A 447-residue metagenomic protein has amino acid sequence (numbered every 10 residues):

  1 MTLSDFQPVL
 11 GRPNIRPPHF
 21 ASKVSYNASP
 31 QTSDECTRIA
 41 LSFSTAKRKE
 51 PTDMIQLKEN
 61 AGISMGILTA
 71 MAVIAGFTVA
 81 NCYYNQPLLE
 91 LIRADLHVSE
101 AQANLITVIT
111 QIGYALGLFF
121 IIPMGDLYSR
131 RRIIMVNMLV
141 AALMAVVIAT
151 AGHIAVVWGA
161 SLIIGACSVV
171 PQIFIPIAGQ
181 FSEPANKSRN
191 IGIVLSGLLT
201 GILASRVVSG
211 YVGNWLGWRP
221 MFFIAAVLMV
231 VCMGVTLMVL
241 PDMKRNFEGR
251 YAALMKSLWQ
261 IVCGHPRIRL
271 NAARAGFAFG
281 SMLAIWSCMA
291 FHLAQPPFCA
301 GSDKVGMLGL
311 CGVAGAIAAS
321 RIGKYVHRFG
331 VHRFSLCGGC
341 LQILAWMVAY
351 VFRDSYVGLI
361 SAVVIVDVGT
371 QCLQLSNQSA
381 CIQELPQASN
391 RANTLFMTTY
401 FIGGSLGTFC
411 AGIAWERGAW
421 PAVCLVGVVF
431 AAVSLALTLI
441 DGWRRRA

Functional and structural regions predicted by a protein language model:
I55-A61, P241-A273: Juxtamembrane intracellular "pre-TM" segments in multi-pass secondary transporters
L116-I154: Conserved MFS/SLC helix-loop-helix module at the cytosolic interface between two early adjacent transmembrane helices
L118-S129, I317-V331, W415: Helix-to-loop junctions at the C-terminal end of transmembrane segments in multipass secondary transporters
R132-V146, R333-M347, V428: Structural signature of the two symmetry-related core transmembrane helices
V156, I193-L240: Helix-loop-helix hairpin linking two adjacent transmembrane segments in secondary transporters
A160-S196: Cytoplasmic helix-loop-helix junction between adjacent transmembrane helices in 12-TM secondary transporters
V170-S182, C372-L385: Intracellular juxtamembrane helix-capping segments at the cytosolic ends of symmetry-related transmembrane helices
H332-N377: C-terminal transmembrane helical hairpin of 12-TM major facilitator-type secondary transporters
